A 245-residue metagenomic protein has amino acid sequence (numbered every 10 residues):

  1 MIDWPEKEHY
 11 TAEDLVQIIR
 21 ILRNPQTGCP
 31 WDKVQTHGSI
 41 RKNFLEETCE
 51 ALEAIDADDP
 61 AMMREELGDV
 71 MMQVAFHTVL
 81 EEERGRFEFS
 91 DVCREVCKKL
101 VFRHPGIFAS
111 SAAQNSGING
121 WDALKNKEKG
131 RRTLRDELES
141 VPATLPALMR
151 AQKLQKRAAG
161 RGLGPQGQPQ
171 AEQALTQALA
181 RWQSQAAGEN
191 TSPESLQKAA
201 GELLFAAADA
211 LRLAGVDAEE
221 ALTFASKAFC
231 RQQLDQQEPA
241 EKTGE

Functional and structural regions predicted by a protein language model:
M1-E66, M72-E245: Flexible "arm" and connector segments at domain edges
